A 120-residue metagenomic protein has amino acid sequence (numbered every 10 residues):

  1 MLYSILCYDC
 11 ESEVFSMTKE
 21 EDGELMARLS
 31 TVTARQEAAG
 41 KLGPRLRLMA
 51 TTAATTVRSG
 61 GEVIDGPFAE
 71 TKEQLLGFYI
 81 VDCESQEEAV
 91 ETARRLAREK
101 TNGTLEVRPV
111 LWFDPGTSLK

Functional and structural regions predicted by a protein language model:
M1-K120: Conserved, structured core segments of small domains
